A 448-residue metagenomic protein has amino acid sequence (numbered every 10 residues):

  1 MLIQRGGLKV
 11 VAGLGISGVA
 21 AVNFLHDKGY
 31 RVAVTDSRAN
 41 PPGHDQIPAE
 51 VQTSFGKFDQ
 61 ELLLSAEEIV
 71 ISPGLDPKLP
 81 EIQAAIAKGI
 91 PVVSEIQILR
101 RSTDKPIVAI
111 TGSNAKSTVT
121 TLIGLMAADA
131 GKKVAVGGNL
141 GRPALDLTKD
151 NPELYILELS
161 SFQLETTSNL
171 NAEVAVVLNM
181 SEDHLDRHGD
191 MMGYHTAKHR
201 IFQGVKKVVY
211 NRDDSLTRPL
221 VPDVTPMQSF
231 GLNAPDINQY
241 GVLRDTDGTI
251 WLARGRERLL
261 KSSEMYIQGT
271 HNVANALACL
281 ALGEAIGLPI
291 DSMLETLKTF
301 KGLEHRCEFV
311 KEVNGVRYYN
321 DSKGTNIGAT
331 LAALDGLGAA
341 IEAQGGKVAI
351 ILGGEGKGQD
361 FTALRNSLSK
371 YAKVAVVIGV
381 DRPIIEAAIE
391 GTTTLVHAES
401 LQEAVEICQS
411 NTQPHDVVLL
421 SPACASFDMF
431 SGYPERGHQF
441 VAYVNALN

Functional and structural regions predicted by a protein language model:
M1-S94, I98, Q268, L288 (+2 more regions): N-terminal leader/targeting and accessory segments in enzymes
L2-L8, A20-K28, K133, L260-A372: Nucleotide phosphate-binding/pyrophosphate-handling subdomain across enzymes that bind or process nucleotide phosphates
G7-L8, H26-D27, Q60-L64, P73-R212 (+5 more regions): Phosphate-binding loop of NTP-binding sites
L25, I69, I110, N139 (+11 more regions): Residue-level signal for inorganic ion chemistry
R31-D36, A135-V136, I156, S229 (+1 more regions): Short beta-strand "acidic-cap" motif of Rossmann-like dinucleotide-binding folds
R31-S37, V209-R212, V348-L352, Y371-V380: Short internal beta-strands
D36, F55-K57, V93-Q97, T225-D245 (+3 more regions): Beta-strand->loop->alpha-helix junctions that form or flank phosphate-binding loops in nucleotide-handling enzymes
H44-Q52, T362-D416: C-terminal helical cap/extension that packs against the catalytic core of soluble nucleotide-cofactor enzymes
